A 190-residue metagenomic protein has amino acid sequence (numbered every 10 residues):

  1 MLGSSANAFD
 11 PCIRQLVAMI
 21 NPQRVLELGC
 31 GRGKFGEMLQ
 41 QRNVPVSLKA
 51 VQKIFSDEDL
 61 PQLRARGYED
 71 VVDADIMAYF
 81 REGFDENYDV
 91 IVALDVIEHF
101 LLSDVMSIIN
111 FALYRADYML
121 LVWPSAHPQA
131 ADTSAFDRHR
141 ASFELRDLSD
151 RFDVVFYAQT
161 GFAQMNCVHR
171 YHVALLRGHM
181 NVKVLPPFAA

Functional and structural regions predicted by a protein language model:
M1-N87, S103-I109, F136-D150, F156 (+2 more regions): Conserved N-terminal segment of class I S-adenosyl-L-methionine
V92: A conserved beta-strand element that flanks and buttresses the S-adenosyl-L-methionine
V96-H99: Hydrophobic adenine-recognition pocket in adenosine-nucleotide-binding enzymes
A112: Class I S-adenosylmethionine-dependent transferase superfamily signal
A116-A126: Conserved beta-strand signature within the Rossmann-like core of class I S-adenosyl-L-methionine
H127, A189-A190: A generic alpha-helix propensity feature with a strong bias for hydrophobic helices
P128-T133: A short acidic, helix-capping loop that chelates divalent metal ions and anchors anionic groups
